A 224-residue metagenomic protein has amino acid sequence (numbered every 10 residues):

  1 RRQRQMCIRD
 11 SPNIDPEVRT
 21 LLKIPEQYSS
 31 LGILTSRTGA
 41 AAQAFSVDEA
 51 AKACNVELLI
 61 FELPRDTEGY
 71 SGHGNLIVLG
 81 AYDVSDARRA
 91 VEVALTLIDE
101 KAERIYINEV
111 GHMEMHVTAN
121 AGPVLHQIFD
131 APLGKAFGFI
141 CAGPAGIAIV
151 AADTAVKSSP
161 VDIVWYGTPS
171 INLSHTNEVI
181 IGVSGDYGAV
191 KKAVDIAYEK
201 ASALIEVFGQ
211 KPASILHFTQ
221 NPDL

Functional and structural regions predicted by a protein language model:
Q3-I8: Short, small-residue-biased leader/transition segments that mark boundaries at the very start of proteins
G32, T67-V84, S174-Y187: Short basic, glycine-rich beta-strand/loop surfaces that mediate nucleic-acid
A40-F45, V84-R89, G146-V150, Y187-A193: Short, conserved charged micro-motifs
A42-L58, I147-D162: Short amphipathic alpha-helix segments
A53-N55, A94-E103, S159-P160, Y198-F208: A common structural junction motif
R65-E68, I105-A121, S170-T176, G209-L224: Short proline/glycine- and acidic-rich turn/helix-capping motifs at secondary-structure junctions
N75-H112: Hydrophobic, ordered structural segments
N120-Y166, E178, G182: Surface-exposed interaction/gating patches
